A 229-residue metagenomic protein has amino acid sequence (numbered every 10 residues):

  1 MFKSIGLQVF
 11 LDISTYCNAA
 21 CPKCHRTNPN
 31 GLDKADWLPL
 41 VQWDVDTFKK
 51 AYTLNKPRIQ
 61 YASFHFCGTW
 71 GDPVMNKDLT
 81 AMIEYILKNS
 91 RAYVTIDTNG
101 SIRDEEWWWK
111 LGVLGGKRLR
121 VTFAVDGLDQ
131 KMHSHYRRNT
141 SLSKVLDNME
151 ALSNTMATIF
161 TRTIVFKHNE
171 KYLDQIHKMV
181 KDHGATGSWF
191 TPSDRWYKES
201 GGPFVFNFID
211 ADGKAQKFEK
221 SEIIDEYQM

Functional and structural regions predicted by a protein language model:
M1-G6, P22-K23, L32, A92 (+1 more regions): Conserved N-terminal glycine/acidic-rich loop preference
F2-T27, Y61-G68: N-terminal pre-triad scaffold of radical SAM enzymes
L11, F66, I96-T98, T161-T163: Conserved hydrophobic beta-strand within the GNAT/NAT acetyltransferase core sheet that lines the active-site cleft
D12, T27-D46, T53-R58, K110-M229: Radical SAM enzyme [4Fe-4S]-AdoMet core and its adjacent flexible, acidic and glycine-rich loops/tails across
C17, T98-G100, V165: Short, flexible loop/turn elements at secondary-structure junctions
L32-T95, S101-K117: Conserved Radical SAM active-site core
